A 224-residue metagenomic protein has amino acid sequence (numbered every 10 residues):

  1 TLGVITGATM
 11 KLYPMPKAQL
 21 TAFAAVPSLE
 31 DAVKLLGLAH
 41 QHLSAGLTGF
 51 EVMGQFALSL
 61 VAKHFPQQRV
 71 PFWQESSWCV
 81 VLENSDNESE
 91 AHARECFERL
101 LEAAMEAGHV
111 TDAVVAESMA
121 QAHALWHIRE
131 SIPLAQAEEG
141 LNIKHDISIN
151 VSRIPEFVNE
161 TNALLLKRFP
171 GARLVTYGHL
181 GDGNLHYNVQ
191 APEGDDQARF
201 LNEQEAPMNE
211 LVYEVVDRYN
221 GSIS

Functional and structural regions predicted by a protein language model:
T1-S224: Noncatalytic alpha-helical scaffold of FAD-dependent oxidoreductases
